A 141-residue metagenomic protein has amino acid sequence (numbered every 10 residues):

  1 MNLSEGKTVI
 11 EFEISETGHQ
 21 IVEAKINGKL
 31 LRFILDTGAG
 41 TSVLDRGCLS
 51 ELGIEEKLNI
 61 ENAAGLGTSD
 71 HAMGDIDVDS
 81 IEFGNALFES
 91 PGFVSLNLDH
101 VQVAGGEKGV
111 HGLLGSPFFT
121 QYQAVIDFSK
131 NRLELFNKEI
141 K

Functional and structural regions predicted by a protein language model:
M1-K141: Pepsin/retropepsin-fold aspartyl endopeptidases
